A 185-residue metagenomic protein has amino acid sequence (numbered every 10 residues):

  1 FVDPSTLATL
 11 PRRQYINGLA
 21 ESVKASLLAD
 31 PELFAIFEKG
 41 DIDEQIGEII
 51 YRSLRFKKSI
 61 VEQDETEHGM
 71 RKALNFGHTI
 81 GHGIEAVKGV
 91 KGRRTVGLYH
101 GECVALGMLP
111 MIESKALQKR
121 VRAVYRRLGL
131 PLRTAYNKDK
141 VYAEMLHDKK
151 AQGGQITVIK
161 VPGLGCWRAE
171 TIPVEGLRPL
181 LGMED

Functional and structural regions predicted by a protein language model:
F1-G40, P162-G163: A glycine/threonine-rich phosphate-anchoring loop and its flanking beta-alpha core in nucleotide/phosphate-binding
T6, F56, M70, K160 (+1 more regions): Glycine-rich, flexible loop/turn motifs
L7, S59, M145: Glycine-rich, charged/polar anion/phosphate-binding loops that engage phosphate groups from diverse ligands
P11, A86, E170-T171: Short, function-defining helix-loop hinge/capping sites that tune catalysis or transport
Q14, K88-G89, V174-G176: Single-residue recognition of alpha-helix boundary sites
A20-V23, L117-D185: C-terminal charged capping/lid subdomain of soluble metabolic enzymes
E32-K140: Active-site segments that bind and position negatively charged phosphate/pyrophosphate groups
